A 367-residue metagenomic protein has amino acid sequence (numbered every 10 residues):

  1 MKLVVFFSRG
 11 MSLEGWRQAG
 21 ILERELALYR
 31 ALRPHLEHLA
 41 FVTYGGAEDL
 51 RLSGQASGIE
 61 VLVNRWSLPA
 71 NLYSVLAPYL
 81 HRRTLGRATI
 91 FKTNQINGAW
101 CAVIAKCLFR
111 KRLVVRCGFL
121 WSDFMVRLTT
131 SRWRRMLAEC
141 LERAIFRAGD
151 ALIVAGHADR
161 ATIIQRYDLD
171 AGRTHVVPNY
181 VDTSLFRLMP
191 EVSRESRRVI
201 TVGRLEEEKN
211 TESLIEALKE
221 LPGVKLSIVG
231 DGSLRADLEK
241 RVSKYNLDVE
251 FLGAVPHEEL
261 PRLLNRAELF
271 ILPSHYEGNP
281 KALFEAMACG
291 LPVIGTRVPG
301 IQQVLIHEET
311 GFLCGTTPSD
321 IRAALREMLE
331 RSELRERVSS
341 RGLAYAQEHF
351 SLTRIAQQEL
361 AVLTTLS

Functional and structural regions predicted by a protein language model:
R17-R24, L72-L76, R112-V114, S122-A144 (+2 more regions): Nucleotide-sugar donor phosphate/pyrophosphate-binding loop at the beta->alpha transition of glycosyltransferases
E25-A31, Y79, I104-L108, W133-L152: Membrane-proximal helix-turn-helix segments that form the acceptor-binding/catalytic region of lipid-linked
T93-A99, C117-G118: Short His-centered aromatic/hydrophobic patch
A158, Y180: Carbohydrate-associated surface elements
E239-V255: Nucleotide-activated donor-binding/catalytic signature segment of Leloir-type glycosyltransferases, i.e., the conserved
H275: Aromatic "clamp/platform" in nucleotide-sugar-dependent glycosyltransferases that forms part of the donor/acceptor
P292-G295, L305: Short hydrophobic beta-strand element within catalytic cores of glycosyltransferases and related nucleotide-activated
H307-E308, F312-S319, E327-E333: Conserved acidic donor-binding segment of nucleotide-sugar-dependent glycosyltransferases
